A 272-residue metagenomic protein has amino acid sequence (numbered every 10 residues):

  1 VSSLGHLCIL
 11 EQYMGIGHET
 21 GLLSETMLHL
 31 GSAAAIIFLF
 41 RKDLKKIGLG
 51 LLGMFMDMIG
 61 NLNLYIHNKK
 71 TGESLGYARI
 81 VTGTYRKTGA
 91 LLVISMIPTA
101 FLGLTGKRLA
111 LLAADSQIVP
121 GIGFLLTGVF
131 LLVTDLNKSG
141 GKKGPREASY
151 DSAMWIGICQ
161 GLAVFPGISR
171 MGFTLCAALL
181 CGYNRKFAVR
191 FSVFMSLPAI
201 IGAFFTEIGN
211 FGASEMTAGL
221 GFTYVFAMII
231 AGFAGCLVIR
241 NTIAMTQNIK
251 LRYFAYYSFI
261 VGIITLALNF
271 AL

Functional and structural regions predicted by a protein language model:
S2-L272: Multi-pass membrane proteins that catalyze or facilitate reactions on polyprenyl-/lipid-phosphate substrates and their
